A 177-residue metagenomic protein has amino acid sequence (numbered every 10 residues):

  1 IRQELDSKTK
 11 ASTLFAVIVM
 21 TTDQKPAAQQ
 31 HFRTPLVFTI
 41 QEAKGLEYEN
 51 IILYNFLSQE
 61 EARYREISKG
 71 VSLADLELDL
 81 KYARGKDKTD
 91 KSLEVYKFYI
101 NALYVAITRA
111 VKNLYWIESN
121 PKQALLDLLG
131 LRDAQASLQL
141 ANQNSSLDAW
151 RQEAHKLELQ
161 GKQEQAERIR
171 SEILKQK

Functional and structural regions predicted by a protein language model:
I1-Y64: Conserved helicase/translocase motor-coupling segment
K10-L14, L138, Q163: A general structural signal for well-ordered secondary-structure junctions
E61-S137, A149-K162, E167-S171: C-terminal accessory regions
A141-Q143: N-terminal accessory regions of nucleic-acid-interacting proteins
L174-K175: Amphipathic alpha-helical segments of tetratricopeptide repeats
